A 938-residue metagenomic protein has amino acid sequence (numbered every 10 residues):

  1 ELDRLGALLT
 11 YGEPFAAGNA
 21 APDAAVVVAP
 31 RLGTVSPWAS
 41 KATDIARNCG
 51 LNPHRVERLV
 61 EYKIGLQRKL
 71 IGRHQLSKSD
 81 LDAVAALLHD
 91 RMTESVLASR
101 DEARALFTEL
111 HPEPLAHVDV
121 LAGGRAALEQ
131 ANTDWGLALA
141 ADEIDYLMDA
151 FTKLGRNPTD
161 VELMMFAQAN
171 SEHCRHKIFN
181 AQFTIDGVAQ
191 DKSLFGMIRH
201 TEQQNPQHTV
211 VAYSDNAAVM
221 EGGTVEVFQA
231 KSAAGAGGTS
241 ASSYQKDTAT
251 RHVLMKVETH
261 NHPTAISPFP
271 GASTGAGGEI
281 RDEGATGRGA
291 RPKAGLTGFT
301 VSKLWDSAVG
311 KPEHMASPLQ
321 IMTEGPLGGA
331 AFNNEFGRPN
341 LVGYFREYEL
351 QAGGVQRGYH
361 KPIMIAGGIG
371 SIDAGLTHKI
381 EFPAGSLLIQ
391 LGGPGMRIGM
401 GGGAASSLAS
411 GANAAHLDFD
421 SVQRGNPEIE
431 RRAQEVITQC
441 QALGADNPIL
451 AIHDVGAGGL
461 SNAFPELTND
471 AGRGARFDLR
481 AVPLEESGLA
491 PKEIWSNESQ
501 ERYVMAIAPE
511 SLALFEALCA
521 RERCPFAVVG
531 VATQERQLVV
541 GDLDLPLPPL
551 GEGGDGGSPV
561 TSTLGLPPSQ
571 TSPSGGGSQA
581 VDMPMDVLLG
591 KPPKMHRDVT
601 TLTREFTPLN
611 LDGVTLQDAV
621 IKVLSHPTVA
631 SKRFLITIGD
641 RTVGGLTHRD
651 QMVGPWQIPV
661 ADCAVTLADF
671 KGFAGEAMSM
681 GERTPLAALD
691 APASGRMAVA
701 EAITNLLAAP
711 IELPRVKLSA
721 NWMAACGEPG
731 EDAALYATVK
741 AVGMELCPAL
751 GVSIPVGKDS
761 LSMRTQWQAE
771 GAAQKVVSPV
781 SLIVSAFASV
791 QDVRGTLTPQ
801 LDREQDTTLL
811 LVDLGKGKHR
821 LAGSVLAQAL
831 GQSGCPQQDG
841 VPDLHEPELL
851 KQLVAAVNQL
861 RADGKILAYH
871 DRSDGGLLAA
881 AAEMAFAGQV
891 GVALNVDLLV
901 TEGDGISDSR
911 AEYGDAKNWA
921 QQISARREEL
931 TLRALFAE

Functional and structural regions predicted by a protein language model:
E1-N447, A451, G456-L460, R473 (+12 more regions): Core nucleic-acid recognition elements
A233-S242, L545-S578, D904-A916, Q921 (+1 more regions): Intrinsic disorder/low-complexity segments
L391-G392, L811-D813: Residue-level recognition of conserved beta-strand edge/terminus positions
Q434-Q500, V841-F936: Active-site-proximal betaalpha loop/short-helix elements that scaffold phosphoryl/nucleotidyl transfer chemistry
G459, L713-M723, P755-V756, S873 (+1 more regions): Conserved structured catalytic cores and adjacent interaction surfaces of nucleotide-binding/hydrolyzing enzymes
S496-S499, A532, Q657-P659, D669-G672 (+8 more regions): A structural signal for short secondary-structure junctions
L588-V614, D813-G864, R872-S873, A916 (+2 more regions): Flexible, low-complexity linker and terminal segments
